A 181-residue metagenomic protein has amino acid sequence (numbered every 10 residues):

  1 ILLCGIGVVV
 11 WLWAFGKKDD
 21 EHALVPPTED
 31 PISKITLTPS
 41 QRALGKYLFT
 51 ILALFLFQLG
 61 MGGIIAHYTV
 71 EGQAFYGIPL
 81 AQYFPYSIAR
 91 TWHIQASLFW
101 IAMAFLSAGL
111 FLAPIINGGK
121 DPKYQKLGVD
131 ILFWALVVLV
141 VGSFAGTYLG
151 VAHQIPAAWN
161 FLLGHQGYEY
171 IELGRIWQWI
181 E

Functional and structural regions predicted by a protein language model:
I1, K18, G63-Q73, A81 (+1 more regions): Membrane-interface helix-loop-helix modules in multi-pass inner-membrane proteins
L2-G16: Selective detector of the "anchor" transmembrane alpha-helix that sits immediately C-terminal
K18-L44, K120-K123: Membrane-interfacial, low-structure loops and terminal tails that flank and connect transmembrane helices in multi-pass
P27, P31-L37, Y76, G128 (+1 more regions): Generic preference for well-ordered secondary structure
T38-L56, P122-V137: Alpha-helical transmembrane segments and their helix-start/interface "positive-inside/aromatic belt" motifs in integral
P39-Y47, G72-Q82, L162: Hydrophobic alpha-helical transmembrane segments
A53, F57, P85-I88: Hydrophobic, conserved cores of late-appearing folded domains
